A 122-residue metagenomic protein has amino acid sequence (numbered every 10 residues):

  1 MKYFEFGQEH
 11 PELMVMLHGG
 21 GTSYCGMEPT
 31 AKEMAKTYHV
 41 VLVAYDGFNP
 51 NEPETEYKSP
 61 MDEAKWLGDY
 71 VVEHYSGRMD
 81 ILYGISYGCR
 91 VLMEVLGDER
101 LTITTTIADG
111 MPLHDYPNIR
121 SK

Functional and structural regions predicted by a protein language model:
F4-E52: Conserved HGGG/HGGXW glycine-rich cap/lid loop of the alpha/beta-hydrolase fold
L13, H39, M79-I81, T105: Structural signature of beta-strand start/N-cap positions in the alpha/beta core of ABC transporter nucleotide-binding
T22, G47, C89, L113-H114: Active-site micro-motifs of SAM-dependent methyltransferase domains
P29, E94-D98: Active-site signature of alpha/beta-hydrolase-fold catalytic machinery across serine- and Asp/Cys-nucleophile hydrolases
M34, E99-R100: Active-site catalytic pocket residues across diverse enzymes, especially alpha/beta-hydrolases
L42-Y83: Active-site loop/oxyanion-hole signature of alpha/beta-hydrolase fold enzymes
G84-L92: Gly/Ala-rich beta-loop-alpha elbow adjacent to hydrolase catalytic centers
G97, I103-K122: Flexible "cap/lid" loop of the alpha/beta hydrolase fold
